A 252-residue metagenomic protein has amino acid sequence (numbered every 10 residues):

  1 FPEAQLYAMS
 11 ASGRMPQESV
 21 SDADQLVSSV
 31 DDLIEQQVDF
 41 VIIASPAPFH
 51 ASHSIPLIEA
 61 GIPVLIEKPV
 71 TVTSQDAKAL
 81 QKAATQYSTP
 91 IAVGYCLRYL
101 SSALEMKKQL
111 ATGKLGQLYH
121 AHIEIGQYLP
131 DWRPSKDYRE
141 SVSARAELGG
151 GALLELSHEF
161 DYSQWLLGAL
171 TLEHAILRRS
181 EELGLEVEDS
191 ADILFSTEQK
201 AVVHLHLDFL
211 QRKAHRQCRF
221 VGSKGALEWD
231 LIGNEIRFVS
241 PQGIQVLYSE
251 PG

Functional and structural regions predicted by a protein language model:
F1-S21: N-terminal Rossmann-like dinucleotide-binding module
E3-A4, A60-I62, Y87-P90, A201: A short helix->loop->beta-strand "cap" motif at the edges of active sites that frequently abuts
A4, C96, Q217-G252: C-terminal glycine/acidic-rich active-site capping loop/insertion
S21-A83: Beta-loop-alpha module in the N-terminal Rossmann-like domain of NAD(P)-dependent dehydrogenases, especially those
I66, I91-V93, W229: Hydrophobic residues in well-ordered beta-strands that form the structural core
K78-C96, Q117-A121: Rossmann-fold dehydrogenase core element
L97-G184: Predominantly a Rossmann-like dinucleotide-binding segment in NAD(P)-dependent oxidoreductases
L154, F160-E235: Contiguous beta-strand/loop segments that form the cofactor/metal-binding neighborhood of enzyme cores
